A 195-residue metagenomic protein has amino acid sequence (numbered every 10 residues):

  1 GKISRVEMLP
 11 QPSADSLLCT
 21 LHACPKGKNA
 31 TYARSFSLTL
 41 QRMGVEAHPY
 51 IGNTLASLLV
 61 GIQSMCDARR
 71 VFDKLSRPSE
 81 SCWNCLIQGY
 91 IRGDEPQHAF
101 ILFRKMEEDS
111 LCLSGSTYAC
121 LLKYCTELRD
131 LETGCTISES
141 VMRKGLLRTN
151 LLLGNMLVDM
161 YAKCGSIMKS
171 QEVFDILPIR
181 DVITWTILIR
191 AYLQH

Functional and structural regions predicted by a protein language model:
G1-H195: Alpha-helical tandem repeat RNA-binding modules
